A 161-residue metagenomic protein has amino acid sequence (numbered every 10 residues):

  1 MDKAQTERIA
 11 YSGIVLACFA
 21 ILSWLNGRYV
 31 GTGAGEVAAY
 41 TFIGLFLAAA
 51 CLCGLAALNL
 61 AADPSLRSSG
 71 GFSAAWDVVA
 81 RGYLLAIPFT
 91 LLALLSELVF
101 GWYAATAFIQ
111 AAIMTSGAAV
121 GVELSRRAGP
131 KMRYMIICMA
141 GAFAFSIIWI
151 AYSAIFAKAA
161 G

Functional and structural regions predicted by a protein language model:
M1, A75-V79, A128: Hydrophobic alpha-helical segments of integral membrane proteins, encompassing both true transmembrane helices
M1-S73: Selected alpha-helical membrane-embedding segments in polytopic membrane proteins
Y11-S23, A80-F89, A142-I150: Alpha-helical transmembrane segments of multi-pass integral membrane proteins
I43, L47, S73-L91, C138-A144: Transmembrane alpha-helical segments of multi-pass membrane proteins
A49, C53, Y83, A112-A119: Residue-level signal for the membrane-embedded core of alpha-helical transmembrane segments, especially mid-helix
C51-G54, L58, A80-L98, K158: C-terminal halves and exits of single transmembrane alpha-helices
A93-G161: Terminal transmembrane helical module of multi-pass membrane proteins
